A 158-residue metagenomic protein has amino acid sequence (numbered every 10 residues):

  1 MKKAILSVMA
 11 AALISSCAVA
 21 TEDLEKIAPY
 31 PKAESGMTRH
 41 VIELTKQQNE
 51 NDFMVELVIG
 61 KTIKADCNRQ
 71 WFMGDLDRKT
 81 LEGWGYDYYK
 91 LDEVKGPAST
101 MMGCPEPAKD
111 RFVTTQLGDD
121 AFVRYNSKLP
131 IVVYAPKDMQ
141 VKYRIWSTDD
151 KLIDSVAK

Functional and structural regions predicted by a protein language model:
M1-A4: Positively charged n-region of N-terminal signal peptides that target proteins for export
L6-S15: Hydrophobic helical h-region of N-terminal Sec-dependent signal peptides in bacterial secretory/periplasmic proteins
V19-A65: N-terminal export/targeting and maturation segments
E34-G36, N49-N51, G83, Y125-S127 (+1 more regions): Solvent-exposed loop and beta-edge segments used for protein-protein assembly and interaction
Q48-E50, T80, M139-V141: A short beta-turn/strand-edge loop motif at beta-sheet boundaries
N51-V123: Mature extracytoplasmic domains of secretory-pathway proteins
Y125-K158: C-terminal partner/receptor-binding element of secreted or periplasmic proteins
